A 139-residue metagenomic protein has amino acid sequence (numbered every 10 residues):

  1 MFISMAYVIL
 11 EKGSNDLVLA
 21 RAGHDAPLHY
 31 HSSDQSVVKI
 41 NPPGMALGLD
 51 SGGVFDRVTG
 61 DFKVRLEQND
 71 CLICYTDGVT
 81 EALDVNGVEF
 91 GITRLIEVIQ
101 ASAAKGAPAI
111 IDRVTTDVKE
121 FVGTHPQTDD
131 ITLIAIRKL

Functional and structural regions predicted by a protein language model:
M1-L139: Conserved subregion of the PPM/PP2C metallophosphatase catalytic domain
